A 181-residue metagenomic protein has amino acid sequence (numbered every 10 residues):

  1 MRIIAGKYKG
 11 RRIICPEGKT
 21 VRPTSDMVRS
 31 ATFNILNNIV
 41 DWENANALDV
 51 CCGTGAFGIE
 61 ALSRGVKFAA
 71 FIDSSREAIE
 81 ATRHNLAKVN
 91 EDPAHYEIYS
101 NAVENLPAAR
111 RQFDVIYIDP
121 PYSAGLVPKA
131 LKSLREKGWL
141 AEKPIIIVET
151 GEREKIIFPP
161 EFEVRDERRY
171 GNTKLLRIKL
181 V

Functional and structural regions predicted by a protein language model:
M1-V181: Class I S-adenosyl-L-methionine-dependent methyltransferase catalytic core
